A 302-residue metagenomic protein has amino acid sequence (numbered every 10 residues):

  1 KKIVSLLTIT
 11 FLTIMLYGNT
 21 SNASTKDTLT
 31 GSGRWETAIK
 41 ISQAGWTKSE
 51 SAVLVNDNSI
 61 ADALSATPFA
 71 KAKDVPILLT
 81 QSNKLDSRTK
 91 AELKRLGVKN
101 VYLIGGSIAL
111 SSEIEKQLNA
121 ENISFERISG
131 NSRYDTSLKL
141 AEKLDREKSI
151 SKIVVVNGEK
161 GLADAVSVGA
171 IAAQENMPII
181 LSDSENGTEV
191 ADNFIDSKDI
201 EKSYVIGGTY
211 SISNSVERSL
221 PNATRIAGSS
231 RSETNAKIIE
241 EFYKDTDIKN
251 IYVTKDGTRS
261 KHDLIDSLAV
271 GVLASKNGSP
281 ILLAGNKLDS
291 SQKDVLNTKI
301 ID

Functional and structural regions predicted by a protein language model:
I3-L7, N22-D302: Extracellular glycan-binding segments that recognize GlcNAc-based cell-wall polysaccharides
T13-S21: C-terminal segment of classical bacterial N-terminal signal peptides
